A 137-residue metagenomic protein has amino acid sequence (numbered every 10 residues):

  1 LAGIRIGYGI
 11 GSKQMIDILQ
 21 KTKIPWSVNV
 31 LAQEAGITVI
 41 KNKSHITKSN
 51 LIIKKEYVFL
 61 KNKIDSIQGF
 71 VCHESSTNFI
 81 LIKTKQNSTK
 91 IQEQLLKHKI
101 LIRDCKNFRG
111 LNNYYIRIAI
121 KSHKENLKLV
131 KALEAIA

Functional and structural regions predicted by a protein language model:
L1-S66, F70-C72: PLP-dependent aminotransferase class I/II
G3, S76, G110-N112: Short acidic/glycine-enriched loop/turn segments that link adjacent beta-strands
G7-I10, K90, K121-S122: Short, hinge-like loop/turn segments at secondary-structure boundaries
L19, I91, L129-A132: Hydrophobic side chains in well-ordered alpha-helices
A32, S76-N78, F108: Residue-level "edge-of-site" marker
I53-V58, I64-H98, I116, I120: Conserved PLP-binding catalytic core of the aspartate aminotransferase-like
K97-H98, R109-A137: PLP-dependent enzyme catalytic core of the Aspartate aminotransferase-like
L101-N107: Short beta-strand->loop
